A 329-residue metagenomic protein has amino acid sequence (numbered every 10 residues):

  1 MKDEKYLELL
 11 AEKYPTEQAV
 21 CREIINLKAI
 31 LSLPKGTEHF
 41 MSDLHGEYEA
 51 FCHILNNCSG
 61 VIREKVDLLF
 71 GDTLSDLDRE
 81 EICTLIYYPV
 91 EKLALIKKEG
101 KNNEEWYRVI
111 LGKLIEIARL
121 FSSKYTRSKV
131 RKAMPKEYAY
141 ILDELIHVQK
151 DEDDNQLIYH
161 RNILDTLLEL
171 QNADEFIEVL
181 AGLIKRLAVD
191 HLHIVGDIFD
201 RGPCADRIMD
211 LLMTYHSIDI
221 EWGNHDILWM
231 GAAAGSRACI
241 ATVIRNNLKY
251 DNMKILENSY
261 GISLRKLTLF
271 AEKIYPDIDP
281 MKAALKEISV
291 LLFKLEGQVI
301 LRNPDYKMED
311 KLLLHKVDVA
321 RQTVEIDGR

Functional and structural regions predicted by a protein language model:
M1-R329: Feature recognizes metal-dependent phosphohydrolase scaffolds
